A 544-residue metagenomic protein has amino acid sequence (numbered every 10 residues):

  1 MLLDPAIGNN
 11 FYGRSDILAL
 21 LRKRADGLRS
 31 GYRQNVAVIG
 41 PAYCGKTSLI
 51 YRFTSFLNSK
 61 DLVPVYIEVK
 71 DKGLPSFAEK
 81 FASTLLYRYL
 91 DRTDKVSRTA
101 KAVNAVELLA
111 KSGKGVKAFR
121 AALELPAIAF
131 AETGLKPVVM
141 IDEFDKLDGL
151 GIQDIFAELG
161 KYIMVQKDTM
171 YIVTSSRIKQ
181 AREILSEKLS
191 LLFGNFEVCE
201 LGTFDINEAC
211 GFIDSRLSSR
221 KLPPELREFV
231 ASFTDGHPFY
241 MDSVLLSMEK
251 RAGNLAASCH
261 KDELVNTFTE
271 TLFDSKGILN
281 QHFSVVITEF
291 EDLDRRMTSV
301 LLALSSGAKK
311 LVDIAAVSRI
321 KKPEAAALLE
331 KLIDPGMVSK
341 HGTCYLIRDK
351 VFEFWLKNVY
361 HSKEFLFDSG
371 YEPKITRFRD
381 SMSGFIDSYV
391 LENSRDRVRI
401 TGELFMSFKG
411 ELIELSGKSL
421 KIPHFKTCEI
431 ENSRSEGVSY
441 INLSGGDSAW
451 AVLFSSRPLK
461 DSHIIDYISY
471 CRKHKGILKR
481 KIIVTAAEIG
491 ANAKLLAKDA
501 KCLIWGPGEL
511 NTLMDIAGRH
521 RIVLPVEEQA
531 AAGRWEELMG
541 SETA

Functional and structural regions predicted by a protein language model:
Y32-Y51: Walker A/P-loop nucleotide-binding motif
S55-G73: Conserved catalytic segments around the Walker B and adjacent sensor/switch elements of P-loop NTPase domains
P75-A105: Conserved NTP-binding/hydrolysis module of P-loop NTPases
G113-I178, S186: Conserved Walker B catalytic segment
I178-F196: Short regulatory helix/loop adjacent to the ATP-binding pocket of P-loop NTPases
E200-L226, S232-F233, V244: Conserved small helical "lid"/interfacial subdomain of P-loop NTPases
D242-K322: Winged-helix-like regulatory helical subdomains adjacent to P-loop NTPase cores
R348, W355, H361-A544: Mixed-charge (Asp/Glu-Lys/Arg
